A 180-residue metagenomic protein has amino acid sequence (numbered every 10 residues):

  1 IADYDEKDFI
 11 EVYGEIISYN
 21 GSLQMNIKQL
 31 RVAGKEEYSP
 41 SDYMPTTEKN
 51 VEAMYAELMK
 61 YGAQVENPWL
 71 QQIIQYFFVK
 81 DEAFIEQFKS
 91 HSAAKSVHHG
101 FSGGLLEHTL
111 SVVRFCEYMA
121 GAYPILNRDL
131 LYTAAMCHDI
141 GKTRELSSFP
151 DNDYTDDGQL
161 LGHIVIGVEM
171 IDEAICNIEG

Functional and structural regions predicted by a protein language model:
A2-Y13: Short nucleic-acid-contacting surface segments enriched for D/E, G, S/T with interspersed K/R
K7, V112, G167: Conserved RecA-like P-loop NTPase ATPase core
Y13, T47, S102, L106: Metal-centered catalytic cores of metalloenzymes
E15-N20: Short, charged beta-turn/beta-strand-edge "cap" motif at the junction between a beta-strand and an adjacent loop
S22-S90: Extended, charge-rich, solvent-exposed interface segments
E57-L58, F115, M170: A general alpha-helix detector
Q71-R114, C137-G141: A short mid-domain helix/strand-loop element embedded in enzyme catalytic domains that forms or borders the active-site
V97-F101, E107, Y118-G180: Divalent metal-dependent catalytic cores for phosphoryl transfer on phosphate-bearing substrates
